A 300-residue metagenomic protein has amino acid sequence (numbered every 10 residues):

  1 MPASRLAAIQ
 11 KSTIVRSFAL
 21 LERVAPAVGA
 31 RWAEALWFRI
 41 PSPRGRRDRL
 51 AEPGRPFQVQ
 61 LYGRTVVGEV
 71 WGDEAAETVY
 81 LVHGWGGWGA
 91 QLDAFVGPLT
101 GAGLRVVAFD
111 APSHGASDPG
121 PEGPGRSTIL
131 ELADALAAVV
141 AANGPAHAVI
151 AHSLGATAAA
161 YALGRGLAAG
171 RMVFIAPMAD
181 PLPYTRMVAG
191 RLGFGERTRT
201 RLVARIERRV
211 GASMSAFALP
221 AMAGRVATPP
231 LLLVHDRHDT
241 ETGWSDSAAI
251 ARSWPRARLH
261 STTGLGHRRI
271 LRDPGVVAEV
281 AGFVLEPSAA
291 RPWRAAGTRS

Functional and structural regions predicted by a protein language model:
P2-Q60: An N-terminal hydrophobic leader/cap segment in hydrolases
G89, V96-G120: Conserved alpha/beta-hydrolase
P124-H147: Alpha/beta-hydrolase active-site loop
L167-A212: Hydrolase active-site cap/lid region
V226-A227, L232-H235, D239: Short beta-strand/loop motif that positions the catalytic acidic residue of the alpha/beta-hydrolase fold
T240-D246: Conserved alpha/beta-hydrolase "acid-adjacent" motif
L265-G275, W293, G297: Catalytic histidine-centered segment of alpha/beta-hydrolase-like enzymes
L271-E286: Post-His helix in hydrolase/transferase enzymes
